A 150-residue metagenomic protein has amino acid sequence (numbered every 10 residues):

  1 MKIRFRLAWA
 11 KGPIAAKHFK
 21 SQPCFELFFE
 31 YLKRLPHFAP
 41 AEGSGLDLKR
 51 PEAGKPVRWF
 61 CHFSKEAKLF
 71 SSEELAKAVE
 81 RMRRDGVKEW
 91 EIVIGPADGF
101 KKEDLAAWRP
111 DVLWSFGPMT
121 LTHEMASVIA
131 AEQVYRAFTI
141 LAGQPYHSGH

Functional and structural regions predicted by a protein language model:
M1-E52: Core subunits and conserved enzymes of cellular information-processing and envelope-translocation systems across
A8-G12, E66, M119: Short strand-loop junctions, especially beta-strand C-caps/beta-turns that link beta-sheets to coils or alpha-helices
A15, F100-K102, H123: Short, well-ordered, mixed-charge alpha-helical segments that flank or form enzyme active sites
A16-K20, F70-S71, T122: Secondary-structure boundary/capping motif
K20-P23, L75-A78, A106-R109, V128-I129: Short, glycine/charged-enriched secondary-structure capping and boundary segments
E30-E91, A97-K102: S-adenosyl-L-methionine/SAH cofactor-binding core of RNA-modifying enzymes
L35-E42, I92-G95, T122-S127, Q144-S148: Short C-terminal domain-edge/linker segments immediately following a structured domain
D104-H150: Structured adenosyl-cofactor binding patch, chiefly the S-adenosyl-L-methionine
